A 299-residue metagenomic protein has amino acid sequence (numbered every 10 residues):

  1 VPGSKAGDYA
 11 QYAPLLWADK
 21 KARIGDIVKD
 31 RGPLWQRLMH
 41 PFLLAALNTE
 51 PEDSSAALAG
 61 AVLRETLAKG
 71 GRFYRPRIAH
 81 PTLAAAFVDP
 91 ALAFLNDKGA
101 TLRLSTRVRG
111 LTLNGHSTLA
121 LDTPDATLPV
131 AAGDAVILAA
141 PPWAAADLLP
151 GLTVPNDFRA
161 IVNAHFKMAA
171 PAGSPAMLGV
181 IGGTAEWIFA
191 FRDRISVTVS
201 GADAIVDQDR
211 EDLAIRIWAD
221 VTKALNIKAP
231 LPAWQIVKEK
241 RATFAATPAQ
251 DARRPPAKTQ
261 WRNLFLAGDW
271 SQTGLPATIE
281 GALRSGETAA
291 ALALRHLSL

Functional and structural regions predicted by a protein language model:
V1-R64, A68-K69, F73: Mobile amphipathic helical/loop "lid" adjacent to a hydrophobic cofactor/ligand pocket
W17, K21, G32-Q36, H80 (+5 more regions): Generic structural signal for well-ordered, non-membrane alpha-helical segments in soluble metabolic enzymes
I27, F42, A86-D97, R216 (+1 more regions): Amphipathic alpha-helical segments that form well-ordered structural scaffolds and often line/cohere around active
V62-A131: Helical element adjacent to the flavin cofactor pocket in flavoenzyme catalytic cores
L102-L104, L138, L266: A structural signal for the hydrophobic beta-strands that form the central parallel beta-sheet of Rossmann-like
T106-N226: Mid-domain catalytic core of redox enzymes that form a hydrophobic substrate pocket/lid adjacent to a catalytic redox
I188-L299: Conserved flavin/dinucleotide-binding core of flavoenzymes
